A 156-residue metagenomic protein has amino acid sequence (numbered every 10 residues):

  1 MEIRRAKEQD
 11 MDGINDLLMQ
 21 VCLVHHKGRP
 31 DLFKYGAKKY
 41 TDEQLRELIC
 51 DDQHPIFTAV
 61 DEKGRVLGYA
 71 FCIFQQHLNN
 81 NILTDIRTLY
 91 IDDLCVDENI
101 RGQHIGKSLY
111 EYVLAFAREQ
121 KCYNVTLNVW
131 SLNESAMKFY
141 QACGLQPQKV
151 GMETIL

Functional and structural regions predicted by a protein language model:
E2-D16: A short beta-loop-alpha structural element at the N-terminal edge of CoA-dependent acyl/N-acetyltransferase catalytic
L23-L45: Conserved GNAT-fold acetyl-CoA-binding loop/helix
E43-T58: A short helix-loop-beta-strand connector motif used in the catalytic cores of GNAT acetyltransferases and, in some
T58, R65-F74, C95: Conserved beta-strand in the GNAT
Q76-L89: Conserved acyl-donor/pantetheine-binding loop and adjacent beta-alpha core of acyl/acetyltransferases and related
K107, E111, E119, S131-K149: Conserved active-site alpha-helix within GNAT-family acetyltransferase domains
A117-N128: Conserved GNAT acetyl-CoA-binding A-motif
T126-A136, E153-L156: Conserved beta-strand-loop-alpha-helix junction that forms the acyl-donor binding cleft
